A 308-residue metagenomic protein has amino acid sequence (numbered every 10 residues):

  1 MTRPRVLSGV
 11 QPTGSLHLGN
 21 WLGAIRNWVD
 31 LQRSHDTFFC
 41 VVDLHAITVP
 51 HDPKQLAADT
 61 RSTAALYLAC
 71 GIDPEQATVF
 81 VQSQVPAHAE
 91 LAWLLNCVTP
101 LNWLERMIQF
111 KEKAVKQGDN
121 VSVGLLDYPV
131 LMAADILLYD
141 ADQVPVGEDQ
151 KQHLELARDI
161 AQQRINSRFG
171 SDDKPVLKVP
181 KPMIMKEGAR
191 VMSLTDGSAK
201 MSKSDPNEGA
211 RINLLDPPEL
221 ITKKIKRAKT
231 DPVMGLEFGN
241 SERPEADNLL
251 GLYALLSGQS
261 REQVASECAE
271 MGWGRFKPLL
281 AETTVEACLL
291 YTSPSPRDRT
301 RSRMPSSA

Functional and structural regions predicted by a protein language model:
T2-L7, P12-A134, T283, C288: N-terminal Rossmann-like or analogous alpha/beta NTP/dinucleotide-binding catalytic cores that position adenine
P12, P129, P145, P294-P296: Proline-centered helix-kink/hinge sites
W28-L31, R164, R299: Hydrophobic helix-cap positions at the C-terminus of alpha-helices in RecA-like/P-loop ATPase nucleotide-binding cores
L44, I136, Q150, P296-R299: Generic detector of well-ordered alpha-helical packing
K111-E282: Active-site cores that bind ATP or allylic diphosphates and position pyrophosphate for catalysis
Q162, C288-L289: Glycine/threonine-rich helix-loop capping motifs at alpha-helix boundaries
Y291-T300, A308: Conserved small/polar residues in nucleotide/adenosyl-binding loops
